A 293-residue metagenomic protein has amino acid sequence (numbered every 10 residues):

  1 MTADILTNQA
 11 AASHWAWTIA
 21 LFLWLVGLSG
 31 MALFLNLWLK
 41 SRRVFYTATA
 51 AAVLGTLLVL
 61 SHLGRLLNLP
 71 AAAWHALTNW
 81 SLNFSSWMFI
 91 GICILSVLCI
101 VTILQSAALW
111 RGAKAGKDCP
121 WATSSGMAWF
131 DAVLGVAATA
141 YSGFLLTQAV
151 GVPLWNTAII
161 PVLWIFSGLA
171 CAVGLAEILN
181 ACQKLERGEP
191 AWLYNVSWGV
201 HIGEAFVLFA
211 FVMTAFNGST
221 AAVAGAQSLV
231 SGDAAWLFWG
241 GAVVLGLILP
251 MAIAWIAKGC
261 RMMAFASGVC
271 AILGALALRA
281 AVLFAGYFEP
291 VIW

Functional and structural regions predicted by a protein language model:
M1-A3, N68-A76, F216-A224: Peri-membrane helix termini and adjoining interfacial loops of integral membrane proteins
M1-L39, A280, F284-F288: N-terminal signal-anchor module of multipass membrane proteins
I5-A10, T78-L82, A222-S231: Juxtamembrane membrane-water interface segments that cap and precede transmembrane helices
A16-W17, L25, S41, C93 (+3 more regions): Long, contiguous internal "core" modules enriched in hydrophobic/ aromatic residues
V26-I94, V101: Membrane helical hairpin/interfacial module
L58-G64, F84, G168-A172, A277-A285: Juxtamembrane membrane-interface segments at transmembrane alpha-helix termini
G64, N68-A72, A176-L179, V212 (+1 more regions): A cytosolic-side transmembrane-helix exit/cap motif
R261-W293: C-terminal structured interaction module
